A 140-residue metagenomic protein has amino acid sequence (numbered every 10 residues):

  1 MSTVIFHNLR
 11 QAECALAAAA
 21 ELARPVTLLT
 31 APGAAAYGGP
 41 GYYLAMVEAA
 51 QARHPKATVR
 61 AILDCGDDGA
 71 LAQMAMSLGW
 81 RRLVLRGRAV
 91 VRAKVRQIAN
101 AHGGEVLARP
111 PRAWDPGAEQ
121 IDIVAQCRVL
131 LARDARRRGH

Functional and structural regions predicted by a protein language model:
M1-V59, G139: Conserved N-terminal beta1-alpha1 strand-loop-helix module at the mouth
S2-F6, R24-T30, V59-C65, R82-L85 (+1 more regions): Hydrophobic faces of well-ordered beta-strands that scaffold small-molecule active sites in alpha/beta enzyme cores
L9-A17, G41-L44, G69-Q73, S77 (+2 more regions): Amphipathic, non-transmembrane alpha-helical secondary structure
A19, A23, M76-G79, G103: Generic helix-packing signal
A23-P25, T30-A34, V90-H140: Conserved anion-binding
A34-Y37, D68-Q73, E105: Catalytic cores and adjacent flexible loops of soluble metabolic enzymes that perform enolate/carbanion chemistry on
V47-P55, M76, R96-N100: Surface-exposed amphipathic alpha-helices with a cationic face
R60-I98: Mid-chain, well-packed structural core segment of small domains
